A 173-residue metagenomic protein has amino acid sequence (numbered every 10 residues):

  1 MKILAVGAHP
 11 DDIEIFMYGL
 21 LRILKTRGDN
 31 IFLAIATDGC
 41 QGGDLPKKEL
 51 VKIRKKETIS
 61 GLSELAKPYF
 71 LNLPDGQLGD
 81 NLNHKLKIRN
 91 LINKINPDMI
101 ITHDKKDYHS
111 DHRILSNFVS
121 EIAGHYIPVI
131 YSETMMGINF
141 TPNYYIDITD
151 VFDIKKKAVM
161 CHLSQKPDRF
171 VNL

Functional and structural regions predicted by a protein language model:
M1-I95, G124-H125: Active-site rim/loop-helix segments in enzyme catalytic domains that contact anionic ligands
M1-L4, I23, L45, G79-L173: Metal-dependent de-N-acetylase/amidase catalytic core
